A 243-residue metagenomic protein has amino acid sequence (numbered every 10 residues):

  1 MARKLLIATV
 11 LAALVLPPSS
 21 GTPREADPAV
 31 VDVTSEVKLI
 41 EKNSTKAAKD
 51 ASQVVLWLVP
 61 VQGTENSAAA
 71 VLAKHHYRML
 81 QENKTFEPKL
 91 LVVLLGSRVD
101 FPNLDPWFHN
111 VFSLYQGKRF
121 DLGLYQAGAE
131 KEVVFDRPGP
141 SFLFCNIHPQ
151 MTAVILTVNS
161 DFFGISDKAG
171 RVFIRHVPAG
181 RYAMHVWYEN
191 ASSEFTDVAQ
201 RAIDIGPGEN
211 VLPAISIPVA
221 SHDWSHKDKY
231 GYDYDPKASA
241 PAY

Functional and structural regions predicted by a protein language model:
M1-K4: Positively charged n-region of N-terminal signal peptides that target proteins for export
I7-P17: Bacterial N-terminal signal peptides
P23-Y243: Extracytoplasmic copper-binding redox domains, predominantly the cupredoxin/blue-copper superfamily
